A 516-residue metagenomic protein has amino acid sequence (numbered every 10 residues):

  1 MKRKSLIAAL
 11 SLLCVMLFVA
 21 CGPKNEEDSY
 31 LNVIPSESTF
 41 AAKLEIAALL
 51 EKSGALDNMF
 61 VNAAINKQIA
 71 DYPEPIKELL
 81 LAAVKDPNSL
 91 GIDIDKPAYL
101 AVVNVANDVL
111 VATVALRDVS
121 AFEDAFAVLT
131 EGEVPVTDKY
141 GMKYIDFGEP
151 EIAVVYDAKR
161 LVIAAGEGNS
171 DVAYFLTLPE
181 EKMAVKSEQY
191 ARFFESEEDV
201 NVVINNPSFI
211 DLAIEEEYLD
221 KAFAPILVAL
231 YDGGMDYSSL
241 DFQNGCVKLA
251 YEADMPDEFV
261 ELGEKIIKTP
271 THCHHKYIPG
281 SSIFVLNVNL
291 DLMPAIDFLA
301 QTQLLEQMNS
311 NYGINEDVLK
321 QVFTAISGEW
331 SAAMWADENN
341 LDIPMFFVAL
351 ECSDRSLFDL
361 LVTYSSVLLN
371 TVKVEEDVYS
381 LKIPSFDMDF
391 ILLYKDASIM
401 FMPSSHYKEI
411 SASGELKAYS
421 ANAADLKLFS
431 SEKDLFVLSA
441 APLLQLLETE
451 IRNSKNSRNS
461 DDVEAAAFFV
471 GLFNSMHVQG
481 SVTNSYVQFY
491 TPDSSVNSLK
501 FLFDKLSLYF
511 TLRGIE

Functional and structural regions predicted by a protein language model:
M1-L10: Bacterial N-terminal signal peptides that target proteins for export
L17-A20: C-terminal motif of bacterial Sec signal peptides marking the signal peptidase cleavage site
G22-G148, A184-G233, S239, Q243-D342 (+2 more regions): Structural boundary/hinge residues at secondary-structure and domain interfaces
E37, N107, K139-G141, V154-V162 (+4 more regions): Short, solvent-exposed coil/turn segments at beta-strand boundaries
A115-S120, G166-S170, C352-R355, S404-Y407: Helix N-cap motif at beta-to-alpha junctions
L116-D157, S353-A397, S430-K433, L438-A441: Short Gly/Thr-rich strand-loop-strand
I145-E216, M388-G471, S475: A conserved glycine-rich beta-strand in the N-terminal activation segment of trypsin-fold
K320-S331, W335-D342, A349-S353, S380 (+2 more regions): Extended, amphipathic alpha-helical scaffolds
